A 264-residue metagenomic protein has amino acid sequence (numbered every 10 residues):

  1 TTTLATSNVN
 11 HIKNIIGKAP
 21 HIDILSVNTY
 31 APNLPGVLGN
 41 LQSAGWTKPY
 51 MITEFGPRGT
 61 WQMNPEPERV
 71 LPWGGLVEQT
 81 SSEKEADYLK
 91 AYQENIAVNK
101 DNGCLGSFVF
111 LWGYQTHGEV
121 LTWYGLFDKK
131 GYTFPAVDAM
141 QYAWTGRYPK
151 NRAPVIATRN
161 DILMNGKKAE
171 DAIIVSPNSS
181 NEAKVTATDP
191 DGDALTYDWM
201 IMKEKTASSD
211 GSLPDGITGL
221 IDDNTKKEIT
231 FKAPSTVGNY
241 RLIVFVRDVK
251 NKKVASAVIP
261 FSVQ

Functional and structural regions predicted by a protein language model:
N8-W61, P65-E68: Aromatic- and acid-rich polysaccharide-binding/catalytic face of secreted or lumenal carbohydrate-active enzymes
Q42-S209, N224: Substrate-binding clefts and catalytic carboxylate motifs of secreted carbohydrate-active enzymes
N181, G238-L242: Exposed beta-strand face motif in extracellular beta-rich ectodomains
K203-F231: Surface-exposed, flexible coil segments in extracellular/virion-facing regions
K232-G238, N251: Short, surface-exposed loop/turn segments at beta-strand-coil junctions that are enriched for proline with nearby
K253-I259: Extracellular and select intracellular beta-sandwich modules with Ser/Thr-enriched, small-residue motifs on
P260-Q264: Short beta-strand edge segments in extracellular beta-sheet folds
